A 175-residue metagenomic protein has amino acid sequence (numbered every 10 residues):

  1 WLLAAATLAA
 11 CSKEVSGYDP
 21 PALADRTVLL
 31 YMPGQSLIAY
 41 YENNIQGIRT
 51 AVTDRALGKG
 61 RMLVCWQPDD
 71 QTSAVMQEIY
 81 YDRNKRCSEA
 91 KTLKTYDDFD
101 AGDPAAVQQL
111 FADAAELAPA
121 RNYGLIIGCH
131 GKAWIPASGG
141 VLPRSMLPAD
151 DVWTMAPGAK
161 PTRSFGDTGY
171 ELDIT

Functional and structural regions predicted by a protein language model:
W1-A4: Sec-dependent signal peptide recognition, specifically the positively charged N-region followed immediately by
T7-A10: C-terminal motif of bacterial Sec signal peptides marking the signal peptidase cleavage site
S12-A120: N-terminal extension/subdomain marker
A105-T175: Chitinase-like catalytic core of GlcNAc-active glycosidases
